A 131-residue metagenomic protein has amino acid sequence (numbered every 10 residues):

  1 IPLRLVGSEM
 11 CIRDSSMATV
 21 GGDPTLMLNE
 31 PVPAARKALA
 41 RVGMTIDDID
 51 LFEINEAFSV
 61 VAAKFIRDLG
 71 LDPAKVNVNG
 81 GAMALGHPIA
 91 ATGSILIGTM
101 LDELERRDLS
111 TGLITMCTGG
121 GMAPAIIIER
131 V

Functional and structural regions predicted by a protein language model:
I1-G7, I12: Single conserved hydrophobic/aromatic residue that forms the stacking wall/gate of nucleotide- or nucleobase-binding
R13-T19, D47-E56, K75-G81, S110-C117: Beta-strand segments within the central parallel beta-sheet cores of soluble alpha/beta enzyme folds
S15-R41, D50, I54, L85-I95 (+1 more regions): Active-site pocket-shaping loop/turn-to-helix segments
P24-P31, E56-A74, P88-T92, P124-V131: Short glycine/threonine-rich loop-to-helix capping motif typified by GTGT followed within a few residues by an Asp-Pro
A40-G43, E105-R106: Residue-level signal for alpha-helix termini/capping positions
G93-V131: Conserved beta-strand-centric core segments of catalytic alpha/beta enzyme folds
